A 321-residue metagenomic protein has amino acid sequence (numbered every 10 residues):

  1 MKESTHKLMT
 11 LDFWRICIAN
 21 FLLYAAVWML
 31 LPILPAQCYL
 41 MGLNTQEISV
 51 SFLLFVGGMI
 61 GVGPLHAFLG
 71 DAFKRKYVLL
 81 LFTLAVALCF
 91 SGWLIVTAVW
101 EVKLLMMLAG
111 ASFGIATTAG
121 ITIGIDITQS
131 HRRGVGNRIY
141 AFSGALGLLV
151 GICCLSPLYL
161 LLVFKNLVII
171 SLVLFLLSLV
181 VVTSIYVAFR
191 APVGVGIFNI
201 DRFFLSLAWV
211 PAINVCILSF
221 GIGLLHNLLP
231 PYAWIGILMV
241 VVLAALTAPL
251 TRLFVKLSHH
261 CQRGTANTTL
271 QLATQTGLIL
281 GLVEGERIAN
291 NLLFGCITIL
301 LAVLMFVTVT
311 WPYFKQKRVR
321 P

Functional and structural regions predicted by a protein language model:
K7-S51, V56, W209-V210, I222-L229: Helix-loop boundary and gating motifs at the non-cytosolic
V56-P64, L148-L149, L278-I279: Residue-level signature of mid-helix packing/kink "hotspots" within the transmembrane helices of 12-pass Major
G61-L94: Conserved MFS/SLC helix-loop-helix module at the cytosolic interface between two early adjacent transmembrane helices
M107-S143: Cytoplasmic helix-loop-helix junction between adjacent transmembrane helices in 12-TM secondary transporters
I139-S184: Helix-loop-helix hairpin linking two adjacent transmembrane segments in secondary transporters
L167-T183, G295-P312: Symmetry-related core transmembrane helices of the 12-TM Major Facilitator Superfamily/SLC fold
P230-L250: C-terminal transmembrane helical hairpin of 12-TM major facilitator-type secondary transporters
Q262-A289: A late C-terminal transmembrane helix in Major Facilitator Superfamily
